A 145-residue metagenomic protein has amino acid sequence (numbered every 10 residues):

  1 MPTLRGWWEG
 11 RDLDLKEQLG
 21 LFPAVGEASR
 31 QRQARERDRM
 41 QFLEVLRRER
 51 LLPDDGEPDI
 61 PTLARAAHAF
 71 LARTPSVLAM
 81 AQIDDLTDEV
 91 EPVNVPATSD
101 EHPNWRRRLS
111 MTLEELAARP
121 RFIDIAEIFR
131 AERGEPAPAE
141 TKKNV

Functional and structural regions predicted by a protein language model:
M1-V145: Catalytic cores of glycan-processing enzymes that make or break glycosidic bonds
